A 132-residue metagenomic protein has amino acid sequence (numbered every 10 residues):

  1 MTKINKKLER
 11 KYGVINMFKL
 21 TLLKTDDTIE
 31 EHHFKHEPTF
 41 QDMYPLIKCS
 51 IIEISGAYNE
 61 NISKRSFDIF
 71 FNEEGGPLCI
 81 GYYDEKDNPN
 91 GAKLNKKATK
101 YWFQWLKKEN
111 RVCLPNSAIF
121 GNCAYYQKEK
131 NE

Functional and structural regions predicted by a protein language model:
M1-E132: Short beta-rich binding modules
